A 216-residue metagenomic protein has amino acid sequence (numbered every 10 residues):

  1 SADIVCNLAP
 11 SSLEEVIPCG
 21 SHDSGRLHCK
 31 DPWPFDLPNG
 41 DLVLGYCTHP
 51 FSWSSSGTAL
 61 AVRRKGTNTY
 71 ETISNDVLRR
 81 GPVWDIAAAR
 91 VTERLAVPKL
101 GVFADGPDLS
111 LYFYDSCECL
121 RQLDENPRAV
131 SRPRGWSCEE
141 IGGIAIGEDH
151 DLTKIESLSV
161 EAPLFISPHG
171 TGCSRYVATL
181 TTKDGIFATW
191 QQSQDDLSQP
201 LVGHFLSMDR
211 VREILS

Functional and structural regions predicted by a protein language model:
S1-D31, F35-V91, L95-G170, T182-S216: Beta-rich carbohydrate-recognition and catalytic domains
G172-R175: Short, surface-exposed coil-to-beta transition loops
